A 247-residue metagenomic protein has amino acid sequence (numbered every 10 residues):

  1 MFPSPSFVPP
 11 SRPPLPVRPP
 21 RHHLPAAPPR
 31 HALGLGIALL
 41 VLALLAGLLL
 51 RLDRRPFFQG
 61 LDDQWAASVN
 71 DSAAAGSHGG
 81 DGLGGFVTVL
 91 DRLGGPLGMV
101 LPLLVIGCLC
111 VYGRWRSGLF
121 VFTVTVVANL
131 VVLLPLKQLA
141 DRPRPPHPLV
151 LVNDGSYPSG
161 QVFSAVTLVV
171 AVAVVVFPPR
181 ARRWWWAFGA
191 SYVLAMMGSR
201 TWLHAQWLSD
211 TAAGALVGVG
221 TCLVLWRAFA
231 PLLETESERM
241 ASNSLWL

Functional and structural regions predicted by a protein language model:
F2-L97, Q138-P148: N-terminal transmembrane-helix/juxtamembrane module of multi-pass inner/ER membrane proteins
L24, P145-L247: Membrane-embedded catalytic cores of phosphoryl/pyrophosphoryl-handling enzymes
A32-G36, V100, G118-T123, R183-A190 (+2 more regions): Hydrophobic alpha-helical transmembrane segments
A32-V41, P102-N129: Interfacial segments of alpha-helical transmembrane regions
A46-L50, A66, N70, L133-D141 (+3 more regions): Membrane-water interface at transmembrane helix exits
N70, V124-T125, N129, L133 (+3 more regions): Alpha-helical transmembrane segments in multi-pass membrane proteins
D91-G113, L168-V170, V176: Hydrophobic alpha-helical transmembrane segments
R116-L149: Hydrophobic alpha-helical transmembrane segments of integral membrane proteins
